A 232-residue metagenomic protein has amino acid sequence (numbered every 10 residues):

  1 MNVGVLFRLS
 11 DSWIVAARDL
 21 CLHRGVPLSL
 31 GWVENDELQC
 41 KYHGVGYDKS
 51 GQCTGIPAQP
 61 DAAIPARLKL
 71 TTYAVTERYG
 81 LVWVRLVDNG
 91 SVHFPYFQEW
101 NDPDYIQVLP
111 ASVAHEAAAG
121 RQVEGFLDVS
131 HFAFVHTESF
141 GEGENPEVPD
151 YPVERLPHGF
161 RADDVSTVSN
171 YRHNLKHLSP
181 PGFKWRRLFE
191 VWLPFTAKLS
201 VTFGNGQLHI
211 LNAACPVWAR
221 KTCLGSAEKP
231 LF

Functional and structural regions predicted by a protein language model:
M1-Q107: Rieske [2Fe-2S] iron-sulfur-binding domain
W13, V92-F232: C-terminal catalytic domain of Rieske-type non-heme iron oxygenases
